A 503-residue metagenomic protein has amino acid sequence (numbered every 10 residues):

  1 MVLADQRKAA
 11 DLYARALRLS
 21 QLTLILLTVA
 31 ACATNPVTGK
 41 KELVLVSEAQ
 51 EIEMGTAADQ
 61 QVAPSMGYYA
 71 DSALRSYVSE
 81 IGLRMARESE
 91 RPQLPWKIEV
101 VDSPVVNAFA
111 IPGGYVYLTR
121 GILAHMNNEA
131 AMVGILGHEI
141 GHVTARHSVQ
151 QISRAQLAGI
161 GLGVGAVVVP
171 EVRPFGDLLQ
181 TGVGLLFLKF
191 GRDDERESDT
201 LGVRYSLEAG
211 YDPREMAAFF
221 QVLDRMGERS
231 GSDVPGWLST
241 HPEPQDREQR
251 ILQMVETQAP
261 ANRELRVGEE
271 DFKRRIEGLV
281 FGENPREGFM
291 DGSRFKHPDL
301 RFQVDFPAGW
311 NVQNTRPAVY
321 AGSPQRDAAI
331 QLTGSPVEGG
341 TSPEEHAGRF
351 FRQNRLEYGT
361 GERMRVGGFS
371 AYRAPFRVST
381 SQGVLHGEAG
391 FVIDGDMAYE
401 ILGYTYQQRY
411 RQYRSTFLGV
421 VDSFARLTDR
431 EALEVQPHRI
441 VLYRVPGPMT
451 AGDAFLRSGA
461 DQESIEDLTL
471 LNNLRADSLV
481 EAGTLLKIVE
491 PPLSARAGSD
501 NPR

Functional and structural regions predicted by a protein language model:
M1-L17: N-terminal secretory signal peptides that target proteins for export/translocation
A16, S20-A31: Bacterial N-terminal signal peptides
Q21, C32-P298, Q303-F306, R316-A318 (+3 more regions): A Zn2+-metalloprotease active-site environment signal
Q258, V312, I401-R439: Surface-exposed amphipathic alpha-helical segments
Q331-G334, D396-Y406: Short, well-ordered beta-strand elements
G348-D396: Signature of long, low-cysteine stretches enriched in small and polar/charged residues
R430-Q462: Primarily a LysM-type cell-wall glycan-binding module
S464-R503: Extracellular LysM carbohydrate-binding repeats and other cell-envelope/extracellular binding modules
